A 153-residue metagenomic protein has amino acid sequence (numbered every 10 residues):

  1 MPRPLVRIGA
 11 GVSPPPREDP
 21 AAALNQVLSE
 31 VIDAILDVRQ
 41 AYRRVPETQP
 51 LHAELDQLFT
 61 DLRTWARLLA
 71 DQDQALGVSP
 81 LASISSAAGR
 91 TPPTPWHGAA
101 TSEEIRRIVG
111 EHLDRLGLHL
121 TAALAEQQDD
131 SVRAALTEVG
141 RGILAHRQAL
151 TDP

Functional and structural regions predicted by a protein language model:
P2-I8, D73-E103: Carboxylate-rich helix-loop segments that flank metal/cofactor sites and access channels in metalloenzymes
P2-S29, H112-R115, H146-L150: Metal- and O2-centered redox machinery and metal/ROS homeostasis
S13-R17, D33-Q57, V78-S79, L116-V132: Helix-loop segments that flank and shape redox-cofactor active sites
A23-E30, A41, A88-R141, H146: Acidic/histidine-rich alpha-helical segments that form the ligand environment of transition-metal centers
Q49-S85, P153: Conserved alpha-helical segments that form or flank metal/cofactor-binding pockets of metalloenzymes
R133, D152-P153: Short conserved catalytic/interaction loops centered on acidic-Pro-aromatic/His motifs
